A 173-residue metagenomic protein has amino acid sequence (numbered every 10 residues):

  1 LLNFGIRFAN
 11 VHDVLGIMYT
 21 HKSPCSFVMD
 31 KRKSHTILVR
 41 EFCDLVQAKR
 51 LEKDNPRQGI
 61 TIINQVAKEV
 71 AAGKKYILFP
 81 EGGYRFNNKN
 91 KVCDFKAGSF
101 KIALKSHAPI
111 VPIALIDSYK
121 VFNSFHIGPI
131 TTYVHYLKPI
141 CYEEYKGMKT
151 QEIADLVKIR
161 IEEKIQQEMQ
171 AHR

Functional and structural regions predicted by a protein language model:
L1-L2, K75-F79: Residue-level preference for the first positions of well-ordered beta-strands
L1-N55: Catalytic core of membrane glycerolipid acyltransferases/transacylases, capturing the structured, soluble-facing
R7, P56-I60, V92, T150: A conditional alpha-helix N-cap/helix-loop micro-motif detector
F8-N10, E81-R85: Short glycine-rich anion-binding loops that position phosphate/pyrophosphate groups of nucleotides and phosphorylated
L38-R40, K74-I77, F86-E152: A cross-family acyltransferase "interaction/gating" segment
R50-K53, P139-Y142, L156: Polar-ligand-bearing catalytic/cofactor-coordination segments of membrane-embedded or membrane-tethered inner-membrane
I62-V66: Anionic-ligand binding region
K68, Q151-R173: Membrane-interfacial terminal anchoring regions of lipid-handling membrane enzymes
